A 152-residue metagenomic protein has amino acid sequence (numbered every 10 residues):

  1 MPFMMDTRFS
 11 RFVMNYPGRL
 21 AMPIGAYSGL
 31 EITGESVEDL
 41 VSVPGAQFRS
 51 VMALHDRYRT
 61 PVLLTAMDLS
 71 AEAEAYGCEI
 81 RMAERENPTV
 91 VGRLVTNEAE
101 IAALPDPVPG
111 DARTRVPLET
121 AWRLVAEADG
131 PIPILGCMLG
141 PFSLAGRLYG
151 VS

Functional and structural regions predicted by a protein language model:
M1-E84: N-terminal basic, low-complexity leaders that serve as flexible interaction/assembly modules and, when applicable, as
R81-S152: Active-site-proximal, glycine-rich beta->alpha crossover segments in alpha/beta enzymes that shape flexible
